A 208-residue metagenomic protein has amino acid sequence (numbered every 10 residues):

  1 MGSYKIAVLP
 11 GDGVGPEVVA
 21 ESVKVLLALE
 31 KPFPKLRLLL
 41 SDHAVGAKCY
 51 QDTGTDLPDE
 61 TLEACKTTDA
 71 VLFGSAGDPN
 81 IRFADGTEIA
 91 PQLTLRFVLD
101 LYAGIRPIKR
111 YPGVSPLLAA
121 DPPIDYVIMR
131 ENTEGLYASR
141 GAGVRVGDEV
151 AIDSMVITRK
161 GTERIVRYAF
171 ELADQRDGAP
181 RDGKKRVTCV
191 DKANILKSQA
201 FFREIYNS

Functional and structural regions predicted by a protein language model:
M1, F33-K35, D100, D121 (+1 more regions): Short, well-ordered coil/turn elements that cap or connect secondary structure elements
G2-I6: Extreme N-terminal starter segment of soluble prokaryotic enzymes
A7-K24, A28-F33, D148-S208: Glycine-rich phosphate/diphosphate-binding loop of Rossmann-like nucleotide-binding domains
L9-G11, H43-V45, F73-A76: Acidic/polar N-terminal loop/beta-strand segments that form early-domain functional surfaces
K35-D59: N-terminal beta-loop-helix "entrance" segment that forms/cooperates in small-molecule cofactor or anionic ligand
L39-H43, R106, T188: General small-molecule cofactor/ligand-binding pocket signal
A44-G46, N132-T133, D191-I195: Glycine-rich beta-alpha junction loops
Y50-M155: N-terminal glycine-rich phosphate/adenylate-binding segment common to multiple enzyme folds
